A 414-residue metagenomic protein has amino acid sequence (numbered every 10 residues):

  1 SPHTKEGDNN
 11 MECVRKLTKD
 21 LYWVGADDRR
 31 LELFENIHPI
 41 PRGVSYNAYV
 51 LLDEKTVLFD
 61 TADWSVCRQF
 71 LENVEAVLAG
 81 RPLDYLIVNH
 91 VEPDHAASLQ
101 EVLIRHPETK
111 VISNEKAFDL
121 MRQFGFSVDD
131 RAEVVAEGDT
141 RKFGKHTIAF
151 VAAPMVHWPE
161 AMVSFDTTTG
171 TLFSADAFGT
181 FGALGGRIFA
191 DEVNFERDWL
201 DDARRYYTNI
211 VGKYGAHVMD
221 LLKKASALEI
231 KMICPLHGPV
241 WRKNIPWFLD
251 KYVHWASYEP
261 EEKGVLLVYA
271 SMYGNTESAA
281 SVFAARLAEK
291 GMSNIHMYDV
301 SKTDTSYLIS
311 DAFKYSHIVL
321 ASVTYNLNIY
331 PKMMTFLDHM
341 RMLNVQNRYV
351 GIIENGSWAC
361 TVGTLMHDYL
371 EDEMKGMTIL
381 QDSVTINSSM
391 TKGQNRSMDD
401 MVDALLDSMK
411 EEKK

Functional and structural regions predicted by a protein language model:
S1-N10: Short, Lys/Arg-enriched N-terminal segments with co-localized hydrophobic residues within the first ~10-30 amino acids
V14-E75, V163-D166, G170-S174, T276: Conserved beta-strand hairpin/beta-sheet module of binuclear metal-dependent hydrolase folds, prominently
R15-K19, I112-A161, Y214-D220: Metallo-beta-lactamase
E54, S65-I112: Active-site metal-binding motif and surrounding structural segment of the metallo-beta-lactamase
F59-T61, L83-V91, V111-N114, L172-D176 (+1 more regions): Active-site neighborhood of phospho(di)ester-bond hydrolases with catalytic His/Asp-centered motifs
S98, T303-L308: Short acidic active-site motifs
H157-A161, T169, A177-G212, A256-P260: Active-site-proximal loop/helix segment associated with metal-binding centers of metalloenzymes
L184, F195-I233, H237-V240, V282-Y298 (+1 more regions): FMN-binding flavodoxin-like domain, especially the glycine-rich phosphate-binding loop
